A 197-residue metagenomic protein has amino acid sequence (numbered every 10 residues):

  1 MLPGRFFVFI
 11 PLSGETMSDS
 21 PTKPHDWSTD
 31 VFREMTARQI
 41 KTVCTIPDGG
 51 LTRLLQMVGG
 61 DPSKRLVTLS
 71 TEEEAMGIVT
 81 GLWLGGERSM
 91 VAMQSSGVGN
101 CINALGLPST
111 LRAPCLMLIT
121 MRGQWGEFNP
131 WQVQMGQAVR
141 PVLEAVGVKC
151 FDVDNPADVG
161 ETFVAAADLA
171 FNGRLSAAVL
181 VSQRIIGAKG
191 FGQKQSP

Functional and structural regions predicted by a protein language model:
R5-T16: Short, Lys/Arg-enriched N-terminal segments with co-localized hydrophobic residues within the first ~10-30 amino acids
M17-P197: Thiamine diphosphate
